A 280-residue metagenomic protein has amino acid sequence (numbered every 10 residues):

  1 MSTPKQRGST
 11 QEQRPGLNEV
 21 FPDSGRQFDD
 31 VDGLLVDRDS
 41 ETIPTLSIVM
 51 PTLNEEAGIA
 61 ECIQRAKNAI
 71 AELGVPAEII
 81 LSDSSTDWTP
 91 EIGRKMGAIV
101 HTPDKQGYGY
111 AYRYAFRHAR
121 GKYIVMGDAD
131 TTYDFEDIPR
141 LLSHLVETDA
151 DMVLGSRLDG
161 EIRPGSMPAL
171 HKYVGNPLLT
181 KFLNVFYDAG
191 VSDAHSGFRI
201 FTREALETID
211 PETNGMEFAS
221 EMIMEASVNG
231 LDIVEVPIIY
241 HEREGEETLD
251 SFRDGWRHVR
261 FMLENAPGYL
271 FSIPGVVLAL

Functional and structural regions predicted by a protein language model:
M1-I43, D188, P211-L280: Hydrophobic helical membrane-anchoring modules
V31-L35, E55-I70: Short, well-formed alpha-helical segments that are part of the catalytic scaffolds of diverse glycosyltransferases
T45-S47, E78, E221: Cell-envelope/extracellular polymer assembly enzymes that use nucleotide-activated donors
L46-E55, C62, S82: A conserved hydrophobic helix/loop-capping motif in glycosyltransferases and polysaccharide synthases
E55-G58, S85, Y108, D134: Donor nucleotide-sugar binding loop of glycosyltransferases
L81-P90: A conserved acidic beta->alpha catalytic loop
D104-H118, Y123, F135-M216, E242-F261: Acceptor/aglycone-binding surface of glycosyltransferases and processive sugar-polymer synthases
